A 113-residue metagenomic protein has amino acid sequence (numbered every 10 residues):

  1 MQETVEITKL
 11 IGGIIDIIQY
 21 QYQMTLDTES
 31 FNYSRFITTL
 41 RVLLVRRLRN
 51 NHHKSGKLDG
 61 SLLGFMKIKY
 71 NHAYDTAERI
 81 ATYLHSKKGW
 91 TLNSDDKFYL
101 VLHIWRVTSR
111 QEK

Functional and structural regions predicted by a protein language model:
M1-K113: A cross-family "folded-core" feature that marks the main globular domain of proteins
